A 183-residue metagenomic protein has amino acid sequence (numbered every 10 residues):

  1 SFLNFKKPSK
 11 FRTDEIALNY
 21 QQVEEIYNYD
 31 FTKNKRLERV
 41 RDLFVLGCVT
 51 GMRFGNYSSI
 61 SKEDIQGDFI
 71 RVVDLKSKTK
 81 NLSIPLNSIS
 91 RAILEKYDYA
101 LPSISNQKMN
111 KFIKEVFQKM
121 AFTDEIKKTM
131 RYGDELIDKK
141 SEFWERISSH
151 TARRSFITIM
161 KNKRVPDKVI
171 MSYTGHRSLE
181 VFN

Functional and structural regions predicted by a protein language model:
F2-F54, S105-K108: Basic, Lys/Arg- and aromatic-enriched nucleic-acid-binding interface segment
N4-K7, R12, Y20-Q22, T50 (+1 more regions): Conserved tyrosine-mediated DNA breakage-rejoining catalytic core shared by Y-recombinases
E15, I26, F69-I70, M160: Catalytic cores of nucleotide-enabled group-transfer and carboxylate-activating enzymes in metabolic and assembly-line
K33-N34, Y99-S103, K114-S172: Short, basic (Lys/Arg/His-rich) helix/loop patches that form interaction surfaces in the mid-to-C-terminal regions
V40, K80, Q107, F143 (+1 more regions): Exposed loop/turn and edge beta-strand positions of beta-sandwich/beta-sheet ligand-binding modules
L46-S59, K163-V165, H176: A short, glycine-centered helix-capping/turn motif at helix boundaries that positions DNA-contacting or catalytic
D64, M120, R177: The DNA-recognition helices of helix-turn-helix-type DNA-binding domains
D68-L75, S148-T151, I159, K168-N183: Short functional hotspots where side chains directly engage DNA or cofactors
